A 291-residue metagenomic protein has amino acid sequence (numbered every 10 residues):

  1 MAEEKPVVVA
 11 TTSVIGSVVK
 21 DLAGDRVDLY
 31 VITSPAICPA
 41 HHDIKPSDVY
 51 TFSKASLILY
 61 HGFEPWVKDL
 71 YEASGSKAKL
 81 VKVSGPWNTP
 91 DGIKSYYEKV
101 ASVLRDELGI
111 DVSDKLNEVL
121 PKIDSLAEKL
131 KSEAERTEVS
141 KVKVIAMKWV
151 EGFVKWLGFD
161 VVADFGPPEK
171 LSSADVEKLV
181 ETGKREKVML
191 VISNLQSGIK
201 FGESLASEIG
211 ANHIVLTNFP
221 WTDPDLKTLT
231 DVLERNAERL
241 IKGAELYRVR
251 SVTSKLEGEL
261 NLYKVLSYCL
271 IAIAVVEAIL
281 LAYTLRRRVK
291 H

Functional and structural regions predicted by a protein language model:
M1-E4: Hydrophobic secretory-pathway targeting helix
P6-V7, K94-S95, L190-K264: Structured C-terminal subdomain patch of bacterial secreted/periplasmic proteins
V8-T11, I15-V19, V112-D164: Basic- and aromatic-lined ligand-binding clefts that recognize polyanionic substrates
V9-V18, L22, P35-D43, L195-Q196: Extracytoplasmic "Venus flytrap"
A23-D48, V154-V180, T217-L226: Alpha-helical, coiled-coil/dimerization segments enriched in small aliphatic residues
R26-I110, G202-A211: Acidic/His-rich segments in extracytoplasmic proteins that coordinate ligands and/or metal ions
K79-G109, S113, N117, V139-W156 (+1 more regions): Extracytoplasmic ligand-binding site segments that recognize negatively charged/polar headgroups
R248-H291: C-terminal single-pass membrane-anchor helix
